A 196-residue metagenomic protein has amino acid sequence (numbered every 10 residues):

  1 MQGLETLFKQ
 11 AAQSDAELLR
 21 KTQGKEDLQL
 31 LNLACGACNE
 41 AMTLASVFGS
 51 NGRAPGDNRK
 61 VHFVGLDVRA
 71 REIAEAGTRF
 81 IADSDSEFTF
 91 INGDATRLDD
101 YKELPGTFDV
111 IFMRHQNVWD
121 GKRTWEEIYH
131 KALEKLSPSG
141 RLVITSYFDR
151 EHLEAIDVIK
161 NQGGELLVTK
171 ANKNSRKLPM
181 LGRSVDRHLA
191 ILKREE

Functional and structural regions predicted by a protein language model:
M1-K25: Class I SAM-dependent methyltransferase Rossmann-like catalytic core, especially the SAM/SAH-binding loop
L31, C38-R97: Class I SAM-dependent methyltransferase SAM/SAH-binding core
D100-I111: A short acidic, Gly/Pro-enriched loop at the edge of an enzyme's catalytic core that lines a small-molecule cofactor
D109-R123: A short SAM/SAH-binding and catalytic strip from SAM-dependent methyltransferases
V118, Y147-H152: Short "lid" loop at the C-terminus of a central beta-strand within the Rossmann-like core of SAM-dependent
T124-P138: A short glycine-rich, Lys/Arg-flanked "PGG" loop and its adjoining helix->strand segment in the class I
S139-Y147: Conserved beta-strand signature within the Rossmann-like core of class I S-adenosyl-L-methionine
A155-E196: Class I S-adenosyl-L-methionine
